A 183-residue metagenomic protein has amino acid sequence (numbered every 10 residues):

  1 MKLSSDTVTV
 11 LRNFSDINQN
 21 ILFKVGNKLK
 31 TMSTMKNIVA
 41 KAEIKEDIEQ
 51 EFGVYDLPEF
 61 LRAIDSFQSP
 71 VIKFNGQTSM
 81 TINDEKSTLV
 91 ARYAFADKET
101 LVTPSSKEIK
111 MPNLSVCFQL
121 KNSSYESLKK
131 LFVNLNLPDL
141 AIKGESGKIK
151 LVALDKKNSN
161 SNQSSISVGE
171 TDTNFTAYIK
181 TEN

Functional and structural regions predicted by a protein language model:
M1-F95, M111-N183: DNA polymerase processivity clamps
